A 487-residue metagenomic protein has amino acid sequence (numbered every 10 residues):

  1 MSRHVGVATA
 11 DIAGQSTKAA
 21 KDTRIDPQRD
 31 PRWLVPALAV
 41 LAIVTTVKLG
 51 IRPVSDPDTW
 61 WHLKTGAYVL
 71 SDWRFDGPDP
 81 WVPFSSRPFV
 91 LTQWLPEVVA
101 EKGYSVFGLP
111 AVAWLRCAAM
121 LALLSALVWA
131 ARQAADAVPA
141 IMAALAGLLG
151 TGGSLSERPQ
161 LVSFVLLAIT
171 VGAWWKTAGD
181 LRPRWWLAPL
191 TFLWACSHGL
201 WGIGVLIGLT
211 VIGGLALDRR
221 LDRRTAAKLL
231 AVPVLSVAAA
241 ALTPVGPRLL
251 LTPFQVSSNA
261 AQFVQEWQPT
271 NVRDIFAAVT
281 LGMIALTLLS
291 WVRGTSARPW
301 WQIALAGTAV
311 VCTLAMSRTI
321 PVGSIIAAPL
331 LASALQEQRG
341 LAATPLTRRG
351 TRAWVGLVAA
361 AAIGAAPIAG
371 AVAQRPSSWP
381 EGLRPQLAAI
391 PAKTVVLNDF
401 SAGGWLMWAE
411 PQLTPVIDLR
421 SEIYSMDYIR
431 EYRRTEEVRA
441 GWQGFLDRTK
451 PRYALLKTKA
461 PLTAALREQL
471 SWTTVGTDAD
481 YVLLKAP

Functional and structural regions predicted by a protein language model:
D58, L70, A126, G199-G294 (+1 more regions): Transmembrane catalytic cores of multi-pass membrane glycosyltransferases and polysaccharide-assembly enzymes
W114-Q133: Transmembrane-helix motifs of polytopic, lipid-linked glycan transferases
L127-L149: Transmembrane-helix signature of polytopic, membrane-embedded enzymes that assemble or transfer cell-envelope glycans
A140, A144, K176-F192, A226-A231 (+1 more regions): Short hydrophobic alpha-helices at membrane interfaces in multi-pass membrane enzymes
G147-T151, A173, P183-G199, L209 (+2 more regions): Membrane-interface alpha helices of multi-pass inner-membrane proteins
A168-R184, L289-G294: Membrane-interface transmembrane helices that cradle and orient dolichyl/undecaprenyl
R352-I417: Extracytoplasmic
I390-I429, D447, P451-K459, L484: Short periplasmic/luminal acceptor-recognition loop of GT-C membrane glycosyltransferases, typified by
